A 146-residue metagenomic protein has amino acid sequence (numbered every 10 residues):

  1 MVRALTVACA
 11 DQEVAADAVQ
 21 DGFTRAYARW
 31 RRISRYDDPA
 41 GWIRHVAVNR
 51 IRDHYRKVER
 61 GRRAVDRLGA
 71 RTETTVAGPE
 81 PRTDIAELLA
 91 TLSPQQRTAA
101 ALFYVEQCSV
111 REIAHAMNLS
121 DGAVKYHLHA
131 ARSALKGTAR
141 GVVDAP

Functional and structural regions predicted by a protein language model:
M1-Q12, Y27-R29, L89: Amphipathic, Lys/Arg- and hydrophobic-enriched alpha-helical face
V2, F23, S93, R97 (+1 more regions): C-terminal flanking helix
Q12-R29, G41: Conserved RNAP core-binding helix
A28, S34-R35, H45-R67, G78-P81: Arg/Lys-rich amphipathic alpha helix in sigma70-family domain 2
V48, R52, M117-P146: DNA-recognition helix of helix-turn-helix
D84-L92: Short amphipathic alpha-helical boundary/capping segments
A99-F103: A short pre-motif secondary-structure segment
